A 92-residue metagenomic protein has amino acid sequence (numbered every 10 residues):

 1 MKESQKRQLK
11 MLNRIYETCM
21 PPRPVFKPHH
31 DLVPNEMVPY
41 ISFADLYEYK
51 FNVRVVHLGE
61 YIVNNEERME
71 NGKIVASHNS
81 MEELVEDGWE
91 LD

Functional and structural regions predicted by a protein language model:
M1-D92: Terminus-proximal functional modules
